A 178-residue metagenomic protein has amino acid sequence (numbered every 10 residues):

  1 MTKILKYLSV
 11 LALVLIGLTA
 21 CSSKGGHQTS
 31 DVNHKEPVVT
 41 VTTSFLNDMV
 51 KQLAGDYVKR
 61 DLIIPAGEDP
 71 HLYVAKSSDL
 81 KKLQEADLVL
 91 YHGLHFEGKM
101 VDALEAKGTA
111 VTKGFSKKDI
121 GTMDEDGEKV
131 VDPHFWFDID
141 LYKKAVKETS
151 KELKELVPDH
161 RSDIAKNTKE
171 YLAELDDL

Functional and structural regions predicted by a protein language model:
M1-Y7: Positively charged n-region of N-terminal signal peptides that target proteins for export
Y7-S9, G17-L178: Extracytoplasmic metal-acquisition and chelation regions
